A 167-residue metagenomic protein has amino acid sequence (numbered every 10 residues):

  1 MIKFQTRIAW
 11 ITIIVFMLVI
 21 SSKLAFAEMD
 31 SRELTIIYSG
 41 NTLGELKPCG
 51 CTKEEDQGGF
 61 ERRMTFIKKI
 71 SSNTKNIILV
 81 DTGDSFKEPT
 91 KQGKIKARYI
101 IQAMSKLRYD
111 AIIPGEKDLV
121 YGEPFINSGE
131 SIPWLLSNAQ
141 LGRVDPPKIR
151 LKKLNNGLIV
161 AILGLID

Functional and structural regions predicted by a protein language model:
M1-T6: N-terminal secretory signal peptides that target proteins for export/translocation
R7, K23-A25: N-terminal cationic amphipathic segment used for targeting or macromolecule association
I11-S21: Bacterial N-terminal signal peptides
A25-D167: Acidic, metal/ion-coordinating pockets
